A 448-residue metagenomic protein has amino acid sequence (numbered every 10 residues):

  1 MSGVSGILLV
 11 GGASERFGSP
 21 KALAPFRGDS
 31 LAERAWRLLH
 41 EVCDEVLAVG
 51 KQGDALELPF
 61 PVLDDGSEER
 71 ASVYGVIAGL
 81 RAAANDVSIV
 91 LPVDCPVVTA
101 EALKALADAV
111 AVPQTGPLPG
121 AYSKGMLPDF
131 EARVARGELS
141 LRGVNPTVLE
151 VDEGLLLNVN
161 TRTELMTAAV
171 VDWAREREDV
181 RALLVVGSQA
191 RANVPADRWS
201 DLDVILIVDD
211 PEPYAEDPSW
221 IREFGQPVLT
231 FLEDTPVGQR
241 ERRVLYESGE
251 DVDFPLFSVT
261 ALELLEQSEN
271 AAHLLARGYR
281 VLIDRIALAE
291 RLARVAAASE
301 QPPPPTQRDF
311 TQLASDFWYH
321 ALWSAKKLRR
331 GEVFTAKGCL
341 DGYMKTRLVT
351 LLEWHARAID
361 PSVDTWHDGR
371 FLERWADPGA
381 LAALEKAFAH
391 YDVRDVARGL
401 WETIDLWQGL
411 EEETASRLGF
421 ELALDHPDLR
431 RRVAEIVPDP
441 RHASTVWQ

Functional and structural regions predicted by a protein language model:
S2-G125, D129-A132, G137-E138, V144-G154: Nucleotide and nucleotide-moiety/phosphate-recognizing core
R34, G75-A78, A105, D129 (+5 more regions): Alpha-helical elements of Rossmann-like donor-binding domains used by nucleotide-donor carbohydrate transfer enzymes
L39, N145, A174-R175, L183 (+1 more regions): Hydrophobic C-terminal alpha-helix "anchor/cap" residues
A48, A182-V185: Hydrophobic/anchoring residues in structured secondary elements
T147-A168: Charged phosphate-binding loop/patch that engages nucleotide di/tri-phosphates or the phosphate backbone of nucleic
M166-E178, Q189-W199, I205-L265: Metal-dependent nucleotidyltransferase catalytic core
E223-T335, I436-D439, W447-Q448: Conserved NTP/Mg2+-binding pocket subregion across the NTase superfamily
E300-Q448: Conserved nucleotidyltransferase catalytic core and NTase-mimicking acidic/glycine-rich helix/loop elements in nucleic
